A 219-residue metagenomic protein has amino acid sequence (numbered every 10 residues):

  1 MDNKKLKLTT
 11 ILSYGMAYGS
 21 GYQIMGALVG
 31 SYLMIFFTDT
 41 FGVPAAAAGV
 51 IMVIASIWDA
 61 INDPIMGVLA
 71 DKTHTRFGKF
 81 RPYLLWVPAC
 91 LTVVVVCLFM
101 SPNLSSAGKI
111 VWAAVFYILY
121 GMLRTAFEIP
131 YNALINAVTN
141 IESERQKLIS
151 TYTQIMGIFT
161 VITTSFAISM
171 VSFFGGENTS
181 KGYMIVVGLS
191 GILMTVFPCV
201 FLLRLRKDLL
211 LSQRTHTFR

Functional and structural regions predicted by a protein language model:
M1-R219: Membrane-embedded alpha-helical bundles of multi-pass transporters/translocases, especially carrier/permease families
